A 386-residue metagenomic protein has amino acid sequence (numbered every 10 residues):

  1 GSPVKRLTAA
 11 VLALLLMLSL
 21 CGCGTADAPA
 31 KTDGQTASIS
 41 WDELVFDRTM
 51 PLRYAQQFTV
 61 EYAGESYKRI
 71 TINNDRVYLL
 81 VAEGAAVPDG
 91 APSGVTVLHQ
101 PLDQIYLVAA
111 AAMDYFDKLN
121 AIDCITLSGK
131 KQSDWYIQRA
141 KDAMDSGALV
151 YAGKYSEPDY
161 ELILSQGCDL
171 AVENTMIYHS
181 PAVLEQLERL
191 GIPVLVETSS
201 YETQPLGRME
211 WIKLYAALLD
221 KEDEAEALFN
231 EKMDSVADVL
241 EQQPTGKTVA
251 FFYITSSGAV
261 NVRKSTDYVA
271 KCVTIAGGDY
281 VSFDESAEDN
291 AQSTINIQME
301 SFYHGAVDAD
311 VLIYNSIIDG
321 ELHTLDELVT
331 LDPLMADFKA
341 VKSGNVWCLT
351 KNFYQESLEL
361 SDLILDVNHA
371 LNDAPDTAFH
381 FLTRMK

Functional and structural regions predicted by a protein language model:
G1-L14: Positively charged n-region of N-terminal signal peptides that target proteins for export
L18-G22: C-terminal motif of bacterial Sec signal peptides marking the signal peptidase cleavage site
C23-M113, E224-F251, P375-K386: Bacterial Sec-exported substrate-binding components of ABC uptake systems
K68-N74, Y78-L164, L170-I177: A short, structured surface patch at a secondary-structure boundary
D103, A110-F116, S128-R139, H179-A182 (+2 more regions): Extracytoplasmic ligand-binding site segments that recognize negatively charged/polar headgroups
Y106, C124-Q166, I177-E202, L228 (+4 more regions): Internal alpha/beta domain cores that form substrate/cofactor-binding pockets in large enzymes and binding proteins
E202-N230, D234, V311-K386: Structured C-terminal subdomain patch of bacterial secreted/periplasmic proteins
V239-H323: Flexible, glycine-rich surface segments
